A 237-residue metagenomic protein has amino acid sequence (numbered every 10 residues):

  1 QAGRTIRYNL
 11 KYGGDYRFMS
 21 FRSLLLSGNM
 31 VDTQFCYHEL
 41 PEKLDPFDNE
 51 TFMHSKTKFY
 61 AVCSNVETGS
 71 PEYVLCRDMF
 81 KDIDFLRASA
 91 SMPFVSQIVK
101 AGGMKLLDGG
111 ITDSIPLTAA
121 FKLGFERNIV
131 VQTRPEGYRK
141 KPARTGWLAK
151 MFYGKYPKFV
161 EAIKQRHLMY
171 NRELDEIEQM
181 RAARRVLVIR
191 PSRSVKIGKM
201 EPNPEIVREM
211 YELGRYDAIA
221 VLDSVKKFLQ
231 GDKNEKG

Functional and structural regions predicted by a protein language model:
Q1-K43, L75, F80-A88, Q132 (+1 more regions): Patatin-like phospholipase
G14-L24, S64-S70, K158: Acidic/polar active-site rim loop that often engages polyanionic ligands
S23-V31, S70-V74, M104-L107, E161-K164: Flexible, glycine/proline-enriched loop segments at strand-loop-helix junctions that form or flank small-ligand binding
V31-H54, L168-E176, R190-R193: C-terminal domain-closing interface element
P46, D113-S114, L174, P204: Structural motif corresponding to alpha-helix initiation and N-cap regions
M53-V131, P135-K150, G231: Active-site gating loop/helix substructures
E126-R185: Helix-centered, glycine/charged polyanion-binding patches within enzymatic domains that contact phosphate-containing
E173-G237: C-terminal helical/tail subdomains of lipid-metabolizing enzymes
